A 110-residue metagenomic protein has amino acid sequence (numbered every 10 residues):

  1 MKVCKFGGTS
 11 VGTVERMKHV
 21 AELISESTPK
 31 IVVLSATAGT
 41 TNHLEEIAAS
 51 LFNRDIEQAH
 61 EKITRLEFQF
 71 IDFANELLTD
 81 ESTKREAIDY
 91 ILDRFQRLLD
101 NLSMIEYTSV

Functional and structural regions predicted by a protein language model:
M1-V110: Nucleotide/pyrophosphate-binding catalytic subdomain
